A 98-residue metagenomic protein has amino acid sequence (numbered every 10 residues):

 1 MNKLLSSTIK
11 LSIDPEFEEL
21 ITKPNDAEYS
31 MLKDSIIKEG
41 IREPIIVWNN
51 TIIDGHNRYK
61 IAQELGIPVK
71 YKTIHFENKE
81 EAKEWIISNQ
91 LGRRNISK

Functional and structural regions predicted by a protein language model:
N2, S7-K10, E18: Charge-dense, helix-prone N-terminal extensions
P15-G40, R58-K98: Amphipathic, charge-rich alpha-helical segments that serve as recognition/docking helices
R42-P44: Short, proline-centered helix/strand-breaking motifs
V47-T51: Short active-site oxyanion
G55: Short, conserved phosphate/pyrophosphate- and ester-handling motifs at nucleotide-, phospho-/glycolipid
